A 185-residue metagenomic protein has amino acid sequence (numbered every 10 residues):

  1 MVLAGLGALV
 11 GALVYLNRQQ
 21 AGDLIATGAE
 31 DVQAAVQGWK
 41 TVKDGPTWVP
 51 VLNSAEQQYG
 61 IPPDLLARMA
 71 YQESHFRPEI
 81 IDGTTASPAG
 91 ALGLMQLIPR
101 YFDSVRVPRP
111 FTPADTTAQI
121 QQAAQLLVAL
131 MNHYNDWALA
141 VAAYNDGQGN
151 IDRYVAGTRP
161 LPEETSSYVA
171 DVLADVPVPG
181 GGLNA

Functional and structural regions predicted by a protein language model:
M1-D23: Single-pass alpha-helical membrane anchors
G7, I61-L66, L92, N135: Extracytoplasmic
I25-R77, T117-L130, G182: Export/targeting segments at the very N-terminus of extracytoplasmic proteins
A35-V42, L52-A55, G83-L92, V105-T117 (+2 more regions): Second-shell loop/turn segments in exported
A70-H75, Q119-L126, D136-P160: Acidic helix/loop microenvironments that form the catalytic cleft of cell-wall polysaccharide enzymes
S74-A86: Conserved alpha-helical segments that form or flank metal/cofactor-binding pockets of metalloenzymes
A86-P108, Q122-L126, A142, Q148 (+1 more regions): Substrate-binding/active-site groove segments that recognize and process beta-1,4-linked N-acetyl-hexosamine
V141-A185: Catalytic and substrate-binding regions of cell-wall glycan-acting enzymes that process beta-1,4-linked
